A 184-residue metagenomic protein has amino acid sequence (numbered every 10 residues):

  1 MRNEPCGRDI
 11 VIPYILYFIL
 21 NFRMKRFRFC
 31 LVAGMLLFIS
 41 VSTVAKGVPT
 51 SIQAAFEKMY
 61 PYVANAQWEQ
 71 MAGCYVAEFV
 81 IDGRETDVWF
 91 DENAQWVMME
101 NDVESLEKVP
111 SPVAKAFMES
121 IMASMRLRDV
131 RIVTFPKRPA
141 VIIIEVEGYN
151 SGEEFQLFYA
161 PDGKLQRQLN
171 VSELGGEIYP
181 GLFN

Functional and structural regions predicted by a protein language model:
C6, F22-L31: Bacterial N-terminal signal peptides that target proteins for export
D9, Y14-Y17, N21: Intrinsic-disorder-associated, low-complexity terminal segments enriched in Asp/Asn/His/Tyr and depleted of Lys/Arg
S40-S42: N-terminal signal peptide c-region/cleavage motif recognized by signal peptidases
V44-Y60, E69, D82, L106 (+1 more regions): Sec-dependent signal peptide cleavage junction
K46-A64, L106-R131: Short, non-transmembrane alpha-helical segments in secretory-pathway proteins
N65-D82, R126-E147: A cross-family detector of function-defining hotspots
V76-D102, G148-E173: Amphipathic N-proximal alpha-helical interface segments
